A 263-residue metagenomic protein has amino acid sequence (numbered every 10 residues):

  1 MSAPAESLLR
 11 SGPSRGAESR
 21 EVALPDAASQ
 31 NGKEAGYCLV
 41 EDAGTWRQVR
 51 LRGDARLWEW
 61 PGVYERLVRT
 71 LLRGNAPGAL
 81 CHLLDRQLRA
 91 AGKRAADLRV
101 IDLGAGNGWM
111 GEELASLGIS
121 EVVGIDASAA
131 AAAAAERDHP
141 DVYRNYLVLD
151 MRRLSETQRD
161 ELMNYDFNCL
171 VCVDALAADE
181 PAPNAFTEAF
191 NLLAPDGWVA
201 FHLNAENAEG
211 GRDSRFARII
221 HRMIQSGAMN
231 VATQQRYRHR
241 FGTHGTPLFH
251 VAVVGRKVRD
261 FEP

Functional and structural regions predicted by a protein language model:
S2-L51: N-terminal auxiliary segments of SAM/dcSAM-dependent transferases
G74-A96: Conserved alpha-helix/loop element of class I SAM-dependent methyltransferases that forms part of the SAM/SAH-binding
A95-G106: Conserved class I S-adenosyl-L-methionine
I101, W109-Q158: Class I SAM-dependent methyltransferase SAM/SAH-binding core
T157-L170: A short acidic, Gly/Pro-enriched loop at the edge of an enzyme's catalytic core that lines a small-molecule cofactor
F167-A182: A short SAM/SAH-binding and catalytic strip from SAM-dependent methyltransferases
N184-P195: A short glycine-rich, Lys/Arg-flanked "PGG" loop and its adjoining helix->strand segment in the class I
D196-N204: Conserved beta-strand signature within the Rossmann-like core of class I S-adenosyl-L-methionine
